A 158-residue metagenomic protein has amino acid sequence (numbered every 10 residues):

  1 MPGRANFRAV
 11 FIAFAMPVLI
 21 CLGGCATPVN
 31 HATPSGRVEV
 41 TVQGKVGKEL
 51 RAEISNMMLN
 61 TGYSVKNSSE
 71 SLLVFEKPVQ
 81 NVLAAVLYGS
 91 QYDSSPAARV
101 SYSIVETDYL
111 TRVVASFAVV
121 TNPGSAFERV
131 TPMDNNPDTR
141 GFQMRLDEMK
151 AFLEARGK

Functional and structural regions predicted by a protein language model:
P2-F14: Bacterial N-terminal signal peptides that target proteins for export
C21-G24: C-terminal motif of bacterial Sec signal peptides marking the signal peptidase cleavage site
A26-K158: Ser/Thr-rich, low-complexity intrinsically disordered terminal regions
